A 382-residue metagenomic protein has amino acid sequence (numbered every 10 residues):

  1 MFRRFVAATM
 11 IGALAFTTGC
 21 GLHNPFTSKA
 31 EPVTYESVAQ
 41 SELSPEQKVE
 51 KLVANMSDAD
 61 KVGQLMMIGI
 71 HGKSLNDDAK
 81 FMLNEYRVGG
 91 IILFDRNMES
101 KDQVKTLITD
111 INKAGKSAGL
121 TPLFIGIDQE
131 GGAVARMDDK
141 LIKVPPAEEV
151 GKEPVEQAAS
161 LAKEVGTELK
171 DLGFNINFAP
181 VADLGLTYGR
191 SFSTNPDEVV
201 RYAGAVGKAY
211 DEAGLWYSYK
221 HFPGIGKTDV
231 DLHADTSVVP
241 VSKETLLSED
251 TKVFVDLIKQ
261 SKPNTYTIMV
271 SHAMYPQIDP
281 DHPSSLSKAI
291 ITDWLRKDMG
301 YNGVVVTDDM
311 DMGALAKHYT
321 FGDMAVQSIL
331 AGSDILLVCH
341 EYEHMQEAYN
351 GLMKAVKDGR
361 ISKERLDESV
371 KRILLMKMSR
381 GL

Functional and structural regions predicted by a protein language model:
M1-S28: Sec-dependent N-terminal signal peptides of Gram-positive bacterial secreted proteins and lipoproteins
G21-P122, Q129-A135: N-terminal hydrophobic targeting/anchoring segments and the immediately downstream early-domain regions of hydrolases
S57, S100-K116, T194, E198-R360 (+2 more regions): Second-shell residues forming the walls of enzyme active-site clefts
G63-I70, V88-L93, L123-Q129, I176-A179 (+5 more regions): Hydrophobic faces of well-ordered beta-strands that scaffold small-molecule active sites in alpha/beta enzyme cores
H71-E85, Q157-E168, S248-D256, Y319-Q327: Short, acidic/polar
H71-K73, R96, E130-G132, V181-D183 (+3 more regions): Active-site beta-loop-alpha junctions enriched in small/polar residues
N112-I142, L161-V181, G207-G224: Glycine-rich, aromatic-flanked loop segments that form ligand/cofactor-binding clefts across common enzyme folds
L141-P154: A charged helix-plus-loop insertion that forms the helical arch/lid used to bind and gate nucleic-acid substrates
